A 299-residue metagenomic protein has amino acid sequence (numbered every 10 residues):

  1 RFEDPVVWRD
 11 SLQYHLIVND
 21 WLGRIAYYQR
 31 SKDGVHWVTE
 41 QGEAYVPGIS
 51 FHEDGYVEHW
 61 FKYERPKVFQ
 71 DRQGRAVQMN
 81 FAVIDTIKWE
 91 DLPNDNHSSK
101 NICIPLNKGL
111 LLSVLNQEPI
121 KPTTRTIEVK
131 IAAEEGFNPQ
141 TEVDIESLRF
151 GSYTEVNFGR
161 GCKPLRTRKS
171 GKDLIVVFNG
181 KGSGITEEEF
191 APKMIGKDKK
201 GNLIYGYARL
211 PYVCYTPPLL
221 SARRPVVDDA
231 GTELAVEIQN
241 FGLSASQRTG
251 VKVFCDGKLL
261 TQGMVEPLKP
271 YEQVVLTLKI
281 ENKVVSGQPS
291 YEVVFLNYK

Functional and structural regions predicted by a protein language model:
R1-V114: Carbohydrate-active catalytic/glycan-binding domains of CAZyme proteins, especially the secreted or lumenal ectodomains
P105-E118, V213-G231: Low-complexity, acidic Ser/Thr/Pro/Gly-rich terminal tails and inter-domain linkers that flank the onset of structured
F150-S152, V253-C255: Conserved aromatic beta-strand anchor motif in extracellular beta-sandwich/beta-rich domains
N157-L203, Y207: Structured beta-strand segments within beta-sheet-rich domains
R166-K172, E266-V274: Short proline/glycine- and polar residue-rich coil/turn motifs
V176-G184, L276-V285, Y291: Short, hydrophobic beta-strand segments
G196, N282-K299: Terminal connector regions
E237-L243: Asparagine-centered strand-capping/turn motif at beta-strand->loop junctions
